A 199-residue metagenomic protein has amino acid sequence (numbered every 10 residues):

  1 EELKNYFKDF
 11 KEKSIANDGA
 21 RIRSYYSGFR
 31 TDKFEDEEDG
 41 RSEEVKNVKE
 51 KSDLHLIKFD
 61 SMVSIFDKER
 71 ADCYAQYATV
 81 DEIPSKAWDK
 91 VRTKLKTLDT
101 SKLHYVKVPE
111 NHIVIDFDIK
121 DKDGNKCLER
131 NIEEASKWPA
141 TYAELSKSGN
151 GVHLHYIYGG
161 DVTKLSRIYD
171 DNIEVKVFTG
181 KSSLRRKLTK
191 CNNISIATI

Functional and structural regions predicted by a protein language model:
E1-K49, A71-C73, K86, K96-S101 (+2 more regions): Modules that initiate DNA replication and primer synthesis
E2-N5, G124-K137, I157-R185, K190-T198: Helical (often loop-to-helix) elements that flank the catalytic cores of nucleotide-handling enzymes
K11, K94, C127-E129: Alpha-helix initiation/capping motif
Y25, H55, A75-Q76, I173-V177: Broad, structure-driven detector of short, well-ordered beta-strand segments within folded domains
E44-L98: N-terminal, charge-rich interaction modules
D99, W138-P139: Short alpha-helical segments and helix-capping/turn motifs at coil-helix boundaries
H104-K107, Y142-S148, V175-V177: Short beta-strand
T141, N150-V152, S182-L184: Generic beta-strand structural signal
